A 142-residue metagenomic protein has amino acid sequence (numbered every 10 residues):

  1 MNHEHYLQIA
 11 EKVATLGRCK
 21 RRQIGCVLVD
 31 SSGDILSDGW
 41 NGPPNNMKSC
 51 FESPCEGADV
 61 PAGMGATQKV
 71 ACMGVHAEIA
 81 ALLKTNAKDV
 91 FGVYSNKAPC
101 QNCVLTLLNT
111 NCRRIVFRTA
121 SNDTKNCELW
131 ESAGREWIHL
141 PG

Functional and structural regions predicted by a protein language model:
M1-G142: Zinc-dependent deaminase catalytic domain
